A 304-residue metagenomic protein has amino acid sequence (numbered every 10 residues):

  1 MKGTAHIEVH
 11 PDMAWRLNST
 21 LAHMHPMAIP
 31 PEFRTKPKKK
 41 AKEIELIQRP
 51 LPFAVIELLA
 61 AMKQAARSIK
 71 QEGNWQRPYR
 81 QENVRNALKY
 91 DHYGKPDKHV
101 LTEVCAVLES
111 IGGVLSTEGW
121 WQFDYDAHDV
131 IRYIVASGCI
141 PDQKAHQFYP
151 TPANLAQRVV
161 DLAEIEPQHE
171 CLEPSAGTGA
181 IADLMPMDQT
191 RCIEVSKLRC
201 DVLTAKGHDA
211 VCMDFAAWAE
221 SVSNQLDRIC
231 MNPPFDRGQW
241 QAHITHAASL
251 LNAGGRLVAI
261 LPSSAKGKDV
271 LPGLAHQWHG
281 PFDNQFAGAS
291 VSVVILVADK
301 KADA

Functional and structural regions predicted by a protein language model:
M1-A304: Class I S-adenosyl-L-methionine-dependent methyltransferase catalytic core
